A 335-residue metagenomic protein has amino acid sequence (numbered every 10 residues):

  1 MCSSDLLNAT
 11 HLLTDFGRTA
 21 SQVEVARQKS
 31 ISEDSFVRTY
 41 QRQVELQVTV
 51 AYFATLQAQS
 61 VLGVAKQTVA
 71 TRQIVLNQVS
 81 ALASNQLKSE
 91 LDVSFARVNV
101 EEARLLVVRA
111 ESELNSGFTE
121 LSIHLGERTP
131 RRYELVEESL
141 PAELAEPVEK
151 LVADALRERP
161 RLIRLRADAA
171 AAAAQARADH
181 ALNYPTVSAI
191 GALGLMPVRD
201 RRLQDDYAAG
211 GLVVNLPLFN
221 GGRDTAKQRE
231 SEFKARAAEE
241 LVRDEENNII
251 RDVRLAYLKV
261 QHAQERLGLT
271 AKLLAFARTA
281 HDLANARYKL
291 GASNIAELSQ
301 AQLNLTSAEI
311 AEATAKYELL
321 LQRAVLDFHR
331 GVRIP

Functional and structural regions predicted by a protein language model:
M1-D15, L46, F118-E127, V152-A226 (+4 more regions): A small-residue-enriched
L13-Q41, K66, L91, F95 (+7 more regions): Sec/SRP-type N-terminal targeting helices
S30-E33, A58, L62, R72 (+7 more regions): Long, soluble alpha-helical segments
Y40-D154, A256-K259, A263, N304-L305 (+1 more regions): Periplasmic alpha-helical coiled-coil/stalk elements that build and connect Gram-negative outer-membrane
N85-K88, N248, S293: Structural signature of alpha-solenoid helical repeat scaffolds
E102-T129, K272-V332: Short segments within alpha-helical structural elements
P147-L151, Q175, A284: Hydrophobic alpha-helical segments typical of transmembrane helices and their membrane-interface/capping positions
